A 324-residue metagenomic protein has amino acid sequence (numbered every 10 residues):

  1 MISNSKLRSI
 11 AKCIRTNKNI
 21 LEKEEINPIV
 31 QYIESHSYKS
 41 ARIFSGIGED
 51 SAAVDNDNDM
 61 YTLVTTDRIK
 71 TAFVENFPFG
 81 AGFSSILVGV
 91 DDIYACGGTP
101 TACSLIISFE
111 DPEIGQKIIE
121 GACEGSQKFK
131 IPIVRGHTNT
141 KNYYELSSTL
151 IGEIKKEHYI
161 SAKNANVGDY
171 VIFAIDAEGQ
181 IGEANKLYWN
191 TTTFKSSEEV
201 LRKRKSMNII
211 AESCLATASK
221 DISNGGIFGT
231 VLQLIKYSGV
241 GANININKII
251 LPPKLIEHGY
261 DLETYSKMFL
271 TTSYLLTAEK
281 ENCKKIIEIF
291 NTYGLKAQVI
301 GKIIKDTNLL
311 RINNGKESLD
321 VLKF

Functional and structural regions predicted by a protein language model:
M1-L21, E34, E113-P132, Y143-Y144 (+1 more regions): Glycine-/charge-enriched secondary-structure boundary and capping motifs
M1-V74, C96, L105, C123-V134 (+2 more regions): Extreme N-terminal cap/leader segments of soluble proteins
S40-I43, S51-V54, D91-Y94, C123 (+5 more regions): A generic local secondary-structure boundary/capping motif
I43-I47, A53, L63-T65, P132-G136 (+5 more regions): General beta-strand structural signal in soluble alpha/beta enzymes
Y61-T62, I69, T99-N185, K302 (+1 more regions): Glycine-rich anion-binding loops of enzyme active sites
F77-S104, K117-K128, K203-I209, I227-Q233: Small-aliphatic-rich amphipathic alpha-helix that forms the alpha element of a beta-alpha
E183-E199: Short, compositionally biased
F194-V231: Polyanion-binding loop/helix "lid" in catalytic or ligand-binding cores
